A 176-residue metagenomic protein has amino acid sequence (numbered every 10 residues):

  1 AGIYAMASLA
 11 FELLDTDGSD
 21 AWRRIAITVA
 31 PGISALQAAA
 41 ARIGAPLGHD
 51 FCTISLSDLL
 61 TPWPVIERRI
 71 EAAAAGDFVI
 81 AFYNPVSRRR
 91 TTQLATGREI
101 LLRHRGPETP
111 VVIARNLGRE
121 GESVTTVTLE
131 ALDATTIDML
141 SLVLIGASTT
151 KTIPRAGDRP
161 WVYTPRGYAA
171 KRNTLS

Functional and structural regions predicted by a protein language model:
A1-G76: Class I SAM-dependent methyltransferase SAM-binding "motif I" and its flanking Rossmann-like core
A74-S176: A contiguous loop/helix-start segment that scaffolds small-molecule binding in enzyme catalytic cores
